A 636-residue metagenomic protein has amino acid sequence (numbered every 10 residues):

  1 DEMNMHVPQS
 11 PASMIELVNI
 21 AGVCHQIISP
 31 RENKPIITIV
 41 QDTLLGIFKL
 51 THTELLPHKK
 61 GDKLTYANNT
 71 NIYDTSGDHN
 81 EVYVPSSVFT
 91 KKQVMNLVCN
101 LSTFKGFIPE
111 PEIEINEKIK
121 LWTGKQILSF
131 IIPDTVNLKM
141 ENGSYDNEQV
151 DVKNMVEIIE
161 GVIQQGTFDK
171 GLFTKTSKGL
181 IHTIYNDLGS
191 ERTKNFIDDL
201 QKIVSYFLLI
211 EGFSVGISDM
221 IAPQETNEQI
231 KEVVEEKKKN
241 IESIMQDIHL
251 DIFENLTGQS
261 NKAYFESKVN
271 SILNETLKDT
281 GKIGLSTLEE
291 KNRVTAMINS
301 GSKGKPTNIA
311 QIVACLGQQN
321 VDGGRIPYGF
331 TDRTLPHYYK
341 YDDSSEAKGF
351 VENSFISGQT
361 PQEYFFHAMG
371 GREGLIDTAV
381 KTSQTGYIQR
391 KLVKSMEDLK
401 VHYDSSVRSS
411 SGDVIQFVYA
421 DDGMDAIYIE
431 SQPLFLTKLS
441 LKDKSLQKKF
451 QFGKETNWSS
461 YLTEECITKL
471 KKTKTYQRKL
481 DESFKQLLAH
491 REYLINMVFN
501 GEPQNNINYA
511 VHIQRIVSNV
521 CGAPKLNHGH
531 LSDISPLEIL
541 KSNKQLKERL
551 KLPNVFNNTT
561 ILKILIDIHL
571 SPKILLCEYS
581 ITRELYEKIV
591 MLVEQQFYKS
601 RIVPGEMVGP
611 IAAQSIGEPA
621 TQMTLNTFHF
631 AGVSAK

Functional and structural regions predicted by a protein language model:
D1-Q259, I298, N308-H367, G371-I539 (+3 more regions): Feature marking long nucleic-acid-engaging regions of large polymerase/nuclease enzymes
V23, Q164, E289, T295 (+3 more regions): Short leucine-rich amphipathic alpha-helices used at interfaces
I184-N186, L200, T276, T280 (+3 more regions): Phosphate-interacting basic helix/loop segments used at nucleotide- and nucleic-acid interfaces
I197, Q201, E266, N270-L273 (+7 more regions): Hydrophobic face of alpha-helices
L256-L316: Gly/Pro-rich turn-and-neighbor structural signature
L277, K563-I589: Amphipathic alpha-helical
L546-P572: Catalytic cores of phosphodiester-bond-cleaving enzymes
